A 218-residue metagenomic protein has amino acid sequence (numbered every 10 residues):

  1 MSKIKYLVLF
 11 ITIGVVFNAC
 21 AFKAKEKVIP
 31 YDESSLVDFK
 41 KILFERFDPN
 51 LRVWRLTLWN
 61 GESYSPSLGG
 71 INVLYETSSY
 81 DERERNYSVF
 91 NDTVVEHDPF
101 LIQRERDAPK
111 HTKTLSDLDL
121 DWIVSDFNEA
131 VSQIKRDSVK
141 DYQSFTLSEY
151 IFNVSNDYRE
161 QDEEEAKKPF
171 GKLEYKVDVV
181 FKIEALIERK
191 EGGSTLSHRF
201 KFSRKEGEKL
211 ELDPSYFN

Functional and structural regions predicted by a protein language model:
M1-V8: Bacterial N-terminal signal peptides that target proteins for export
V16-A19: C-terminal motif of bacterial Sec signal peptides marking the signal peptidase cleavage site
A21-A24: Bacterial signal peptide processing site
I29-R46: Post-signal peptide N-terminal segment of mature Sec-exported envelope proteins
L43-F47, L51, V131-S138: Sec/Tat-exported extracytoplasmic proteins
L51-N86, N153-F200: Exposed beta-strand-loop-beta-strand "reactive/processing" segments of non-cytosolic proteins
D81-E105, R189-N218: A short, surface-exposed beta-strand/turn
D98-S148: Long, charged/polar, surface-exposed segments that mediate recognition or autoinhibition
